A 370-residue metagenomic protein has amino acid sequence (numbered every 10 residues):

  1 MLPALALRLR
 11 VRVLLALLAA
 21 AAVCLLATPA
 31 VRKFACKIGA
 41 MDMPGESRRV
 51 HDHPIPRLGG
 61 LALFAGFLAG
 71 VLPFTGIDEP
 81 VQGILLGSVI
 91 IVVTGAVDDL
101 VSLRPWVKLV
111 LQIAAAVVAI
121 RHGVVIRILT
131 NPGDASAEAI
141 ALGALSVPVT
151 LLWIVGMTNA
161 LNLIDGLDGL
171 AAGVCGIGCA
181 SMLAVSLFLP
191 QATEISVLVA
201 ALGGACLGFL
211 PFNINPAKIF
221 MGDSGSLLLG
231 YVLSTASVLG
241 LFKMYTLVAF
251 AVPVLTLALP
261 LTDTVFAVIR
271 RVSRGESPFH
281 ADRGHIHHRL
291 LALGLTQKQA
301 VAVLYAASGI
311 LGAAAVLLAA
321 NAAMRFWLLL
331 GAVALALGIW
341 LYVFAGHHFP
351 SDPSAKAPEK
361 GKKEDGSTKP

Functional and structural regions predicted by a protein language model:
M1-P3, L241-P370: C-terminal membrane-associated helical module and adjoining short loops/tails
L2-T264: "…together with the soluble PPM/PP2C metallo-phosphatase catalytic core" -> "…together with the soluble PPM/PP2C
